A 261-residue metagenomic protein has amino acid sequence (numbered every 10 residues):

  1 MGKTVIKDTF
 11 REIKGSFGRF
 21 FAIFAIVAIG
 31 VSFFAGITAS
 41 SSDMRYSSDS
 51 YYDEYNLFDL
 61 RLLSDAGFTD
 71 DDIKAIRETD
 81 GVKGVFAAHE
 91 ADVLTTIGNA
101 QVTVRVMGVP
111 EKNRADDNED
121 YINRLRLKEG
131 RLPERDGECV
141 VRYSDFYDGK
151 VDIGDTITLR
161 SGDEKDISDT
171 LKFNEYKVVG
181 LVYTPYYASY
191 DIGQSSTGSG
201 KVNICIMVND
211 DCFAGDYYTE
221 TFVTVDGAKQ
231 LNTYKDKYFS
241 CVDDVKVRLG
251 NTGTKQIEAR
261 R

Functional and structural regions predicted by a protein language model:
G2-R261: Membrane transport/envelope proteins' first extracytoplasmic loop
